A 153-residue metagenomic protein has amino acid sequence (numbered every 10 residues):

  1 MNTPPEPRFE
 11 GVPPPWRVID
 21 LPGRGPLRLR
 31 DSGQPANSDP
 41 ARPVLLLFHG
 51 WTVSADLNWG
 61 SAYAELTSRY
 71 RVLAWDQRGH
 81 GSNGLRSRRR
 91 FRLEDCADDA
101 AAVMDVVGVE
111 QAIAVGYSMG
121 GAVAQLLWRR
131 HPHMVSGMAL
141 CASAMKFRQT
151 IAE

Functional and structural regions predicted by a protein language model:
P5-P26: N-terminal cap/lid segment of alpha/beta-hydrolase-fold proteins
P22-G84: Conserved HGGG/HGGXW glycine-rich cap/lid loop of the alpha/beta-hydrolase fold
V44, R71, E110-I113, M134-G137: Structural signature of beta-strand start/N-cap positions in the alpha/beta core of ABC transporter nucleotide-binding
H49, A112, G116-S118: Conserved alpha/beta-hydrolase "nucleophile elbow" surrounding the catalytic nucleophile
Q77, M119, S143: Active-site loop/turn elements of alpha/beta-hydrolase fold enzymes, especially the short glycine-/histidine-rich
E94-A112: Conserved acidic catalytic loop of the alpha/beta-hydrolase fold
A122-R130, M134-E153: Flexible "cap/lid" loop of the alpha/beta hydrolase fold
